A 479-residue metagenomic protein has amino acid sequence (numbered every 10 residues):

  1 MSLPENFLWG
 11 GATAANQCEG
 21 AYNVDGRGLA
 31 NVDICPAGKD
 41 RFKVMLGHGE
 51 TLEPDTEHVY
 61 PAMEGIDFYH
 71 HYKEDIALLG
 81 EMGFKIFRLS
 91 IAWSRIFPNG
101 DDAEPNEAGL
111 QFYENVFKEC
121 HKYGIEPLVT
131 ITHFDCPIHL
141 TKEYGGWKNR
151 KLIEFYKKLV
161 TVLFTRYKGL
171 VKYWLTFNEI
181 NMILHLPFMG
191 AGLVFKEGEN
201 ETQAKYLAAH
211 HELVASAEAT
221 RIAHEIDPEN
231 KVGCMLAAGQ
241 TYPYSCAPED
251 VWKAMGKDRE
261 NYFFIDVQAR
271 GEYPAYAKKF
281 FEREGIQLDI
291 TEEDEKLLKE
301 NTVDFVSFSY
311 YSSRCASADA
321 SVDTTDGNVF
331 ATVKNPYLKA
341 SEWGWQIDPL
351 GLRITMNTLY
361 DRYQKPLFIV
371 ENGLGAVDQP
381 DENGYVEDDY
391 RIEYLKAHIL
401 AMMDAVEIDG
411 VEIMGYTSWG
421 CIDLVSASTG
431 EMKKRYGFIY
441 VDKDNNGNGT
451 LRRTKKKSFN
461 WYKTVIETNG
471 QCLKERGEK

Functional and structural regions predicted by a protein language model:
M1-T56, N99-D101, L110-K479: Active-site region of glycoside hydrolase catalytic domains
E57-H71, K148-K151: Active-site mouth loops of central-metabolism enzymes
D67-E74, M82, I91, A108-N115 (+2 more regions): Generic alpha-helix structural propensity
H71-A92, E300-V306: Catalytic domains of carbohydrate-active enzymes, especially glycoside hydrolases
K85, S94-I96, F134-C136: A short acidic, glycine/proline-enriched capping/turn motif at secondary-structure boundaries, especially helix N-cap
I91-P105: Glycine-rich, proline-tolerant flexible connector loops at the mouths of alpha/beta enzymes
